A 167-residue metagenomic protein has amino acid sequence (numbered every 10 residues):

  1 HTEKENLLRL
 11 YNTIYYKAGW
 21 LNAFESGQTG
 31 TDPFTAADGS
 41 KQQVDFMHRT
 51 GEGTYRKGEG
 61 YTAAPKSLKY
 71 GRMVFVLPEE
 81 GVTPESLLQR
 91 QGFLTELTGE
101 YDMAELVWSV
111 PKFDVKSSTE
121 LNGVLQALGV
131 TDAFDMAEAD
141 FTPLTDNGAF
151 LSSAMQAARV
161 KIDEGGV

Functional and structural regions predicted by a protein language model:
H1-V167: Secretory/exported precursors with cleavable N-terminal leaders
